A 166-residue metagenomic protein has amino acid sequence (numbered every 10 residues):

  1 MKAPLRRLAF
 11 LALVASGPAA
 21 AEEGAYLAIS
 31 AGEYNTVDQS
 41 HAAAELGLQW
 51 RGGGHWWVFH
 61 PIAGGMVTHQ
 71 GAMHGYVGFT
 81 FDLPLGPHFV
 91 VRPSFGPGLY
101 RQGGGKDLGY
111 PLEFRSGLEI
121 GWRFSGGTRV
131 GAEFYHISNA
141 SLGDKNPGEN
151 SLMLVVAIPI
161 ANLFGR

Functional and structural regions predicted by a protein language model:
M1-E23, L163-R166: Cleavable N-terminal export/targeting peptides
E23-N35, F59-G65: Transmembrane beta-strand segments of Gram-negative outer membrane beta-barrel proteins
A25-L27, H55-H60, P87-V91, G126-A132 (+1 more regions): Repeated loop/turn-to-beta-strand initiation elements of outer-membrane beta-barrel proteins
E33-A44, G65-Y76, G103-P111, S141-P147: Solvent-exposed loop/turn segments connecting transmembrane beta-strands in outer-membrane beta-barrel proteins
A44-L46, P147-R166: Outer-membrane beta-barrel "beta-signal"
E45-L99: Gram-negative (and chloroplast) outer-membrane scaffold detector with strong preference for beta-barrel transmembrane
W50-G54, F81-L83, W122, H136 (+1 more regions): Residue-level signature of outer-membrane beta-barrel architecture
V91-E119: Mid-chain, well-packed structural core segment of small domains
